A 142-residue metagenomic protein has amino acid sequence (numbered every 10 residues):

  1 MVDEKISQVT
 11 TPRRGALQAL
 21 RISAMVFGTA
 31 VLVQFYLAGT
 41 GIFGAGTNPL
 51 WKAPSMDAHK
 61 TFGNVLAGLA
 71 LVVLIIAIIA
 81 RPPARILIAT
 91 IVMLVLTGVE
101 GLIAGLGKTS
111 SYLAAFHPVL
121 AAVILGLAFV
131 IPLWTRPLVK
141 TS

Functional and structural regions predicted by a protein language model:
V2-S142: Polytopic transmembrane helical bundles with strong interfacial aromatic enrichment
